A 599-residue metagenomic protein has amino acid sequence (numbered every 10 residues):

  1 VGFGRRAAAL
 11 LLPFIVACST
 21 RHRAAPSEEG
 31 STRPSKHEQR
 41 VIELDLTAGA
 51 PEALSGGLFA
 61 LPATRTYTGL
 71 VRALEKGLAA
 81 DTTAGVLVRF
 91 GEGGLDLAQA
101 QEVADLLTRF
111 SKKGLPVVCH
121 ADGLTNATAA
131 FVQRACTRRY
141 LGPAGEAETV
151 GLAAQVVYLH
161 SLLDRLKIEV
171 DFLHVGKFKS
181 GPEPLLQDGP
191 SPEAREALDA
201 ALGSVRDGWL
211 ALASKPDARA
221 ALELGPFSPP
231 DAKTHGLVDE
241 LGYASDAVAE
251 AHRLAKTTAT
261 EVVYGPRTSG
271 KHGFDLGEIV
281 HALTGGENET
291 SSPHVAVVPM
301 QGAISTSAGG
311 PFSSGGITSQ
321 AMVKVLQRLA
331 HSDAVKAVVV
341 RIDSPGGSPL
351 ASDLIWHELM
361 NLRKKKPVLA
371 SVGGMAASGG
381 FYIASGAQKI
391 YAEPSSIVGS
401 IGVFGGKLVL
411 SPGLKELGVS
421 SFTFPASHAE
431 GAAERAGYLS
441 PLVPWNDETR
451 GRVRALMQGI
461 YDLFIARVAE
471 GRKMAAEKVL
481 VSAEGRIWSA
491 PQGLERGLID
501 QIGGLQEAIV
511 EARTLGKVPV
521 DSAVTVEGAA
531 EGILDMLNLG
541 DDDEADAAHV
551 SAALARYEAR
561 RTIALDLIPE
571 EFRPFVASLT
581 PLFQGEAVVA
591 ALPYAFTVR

Functional and structural regions predicted by a protein language model:
F3, A7, C18-A53, F59-L70 (+10 more regions): Intrinsically disordered, low-complexity segments enriched in small/flexible residues
G77, D81-G93, H331-G346: Short acidic, glycine-rich surface-loop motifs adjacent to enzyme active sites
R89-P226, I342-S482, R486-I487, T514: Conserved catalytic cores of soluble enzyme domains, especially glycine-rich substrate-binding beta-alpha loops
T137-R138, D239-E240, A337, Q388-K389 (+4 more regions): Well-ordered beta-strand positions
G145, Y243-S245, G504-Q506: Beta->alpha turn/N-cap motifs
A221-G242, V479-G503: Active-site-proximal helix/loop microenvironment of the serine DD-peptidase/beta-lactamase transpeptidase fold
